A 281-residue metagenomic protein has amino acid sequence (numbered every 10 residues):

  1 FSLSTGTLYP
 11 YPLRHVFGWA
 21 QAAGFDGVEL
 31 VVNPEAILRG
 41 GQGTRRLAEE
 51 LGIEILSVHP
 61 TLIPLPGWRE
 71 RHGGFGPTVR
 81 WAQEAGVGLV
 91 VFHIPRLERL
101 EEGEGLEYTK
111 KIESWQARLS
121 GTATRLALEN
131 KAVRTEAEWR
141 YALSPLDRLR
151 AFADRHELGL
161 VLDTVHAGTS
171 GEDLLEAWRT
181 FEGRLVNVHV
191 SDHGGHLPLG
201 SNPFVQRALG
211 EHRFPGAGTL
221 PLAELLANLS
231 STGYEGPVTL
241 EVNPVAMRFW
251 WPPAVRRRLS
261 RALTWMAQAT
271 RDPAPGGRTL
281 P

Functional and structural regions predicted by a protein language model:
F1-S2, Y9-Q21, E49, T78-G88 (+2 more regions): Histidine-acidic metal/acid-base catalytic patches
S2-S4, A127: Short, well-ordered beta-strand segments
D26, L30-T109, G121-R125, E235 (+3 more regions): Structural motif corresponding to the early beta-alpha repeats
W68-F75, E101-Y108, W139-A142, P215 (+1 more regions): Flexible, glycine- and charge-enriched loops at secondary-structure boundaries
H93-P95, E129-K131, T164, E241-N243: Short, well-ordered beta-to-alpha junction loops that form the rim of enzyme active sites and present histidine/acidic
E98-L100, R134-E136, G168-G171, A246: Short, solvent-exposed loop/turn segments at secondary-structure junctions
K111-E113, A117: Histidine/acidic residue-rich metal-binding segments in metalloenzymes
G121-D154: Basic- and aromatic-lined ligand-binding clefts that recognize polyanionic substrates
